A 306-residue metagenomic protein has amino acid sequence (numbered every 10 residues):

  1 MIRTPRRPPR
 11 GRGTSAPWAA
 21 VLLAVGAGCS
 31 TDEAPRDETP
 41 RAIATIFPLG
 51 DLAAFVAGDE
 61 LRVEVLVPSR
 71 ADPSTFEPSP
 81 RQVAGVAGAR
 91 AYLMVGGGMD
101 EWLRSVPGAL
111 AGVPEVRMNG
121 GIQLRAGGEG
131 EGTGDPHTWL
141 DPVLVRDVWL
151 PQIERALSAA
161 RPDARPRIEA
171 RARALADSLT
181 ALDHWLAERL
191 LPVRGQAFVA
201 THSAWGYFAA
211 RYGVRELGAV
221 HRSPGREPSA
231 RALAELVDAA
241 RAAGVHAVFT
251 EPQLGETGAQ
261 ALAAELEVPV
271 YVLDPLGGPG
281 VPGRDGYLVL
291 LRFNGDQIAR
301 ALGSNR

Functional and structural regions predicted by a protein language model:
I2-A27: Sec-dependent bacterial lipoprotein signal peptides
C29-R306: Extracytoplasmic metal-acquisition and chelation regions
